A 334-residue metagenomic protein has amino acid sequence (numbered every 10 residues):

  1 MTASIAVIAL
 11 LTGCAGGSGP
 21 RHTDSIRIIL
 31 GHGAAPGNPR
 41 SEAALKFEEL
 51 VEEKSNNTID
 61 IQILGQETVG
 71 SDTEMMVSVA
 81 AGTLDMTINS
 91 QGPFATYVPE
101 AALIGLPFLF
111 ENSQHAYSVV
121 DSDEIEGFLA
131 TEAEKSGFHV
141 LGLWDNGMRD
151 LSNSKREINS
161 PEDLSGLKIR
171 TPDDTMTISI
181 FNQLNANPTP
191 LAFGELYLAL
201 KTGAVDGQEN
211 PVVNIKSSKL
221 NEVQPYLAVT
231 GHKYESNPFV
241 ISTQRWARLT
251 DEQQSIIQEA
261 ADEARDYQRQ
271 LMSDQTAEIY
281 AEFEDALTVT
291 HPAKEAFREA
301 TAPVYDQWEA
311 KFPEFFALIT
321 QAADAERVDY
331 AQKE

Functional and structural regions predicted by a protein language model:
M1-A6: Sec-dependent N-terminal signal peptides
A9-G13: C-terminal motif of bacterial Sec signal peptides marking the signal peptidase cleavage site
A15-Q114, E124, A133-E134, H139-E334: N-terminal secretory/targeting leader peptides
V119-T131: Signature of the catalytic double-stranded beta-helix
